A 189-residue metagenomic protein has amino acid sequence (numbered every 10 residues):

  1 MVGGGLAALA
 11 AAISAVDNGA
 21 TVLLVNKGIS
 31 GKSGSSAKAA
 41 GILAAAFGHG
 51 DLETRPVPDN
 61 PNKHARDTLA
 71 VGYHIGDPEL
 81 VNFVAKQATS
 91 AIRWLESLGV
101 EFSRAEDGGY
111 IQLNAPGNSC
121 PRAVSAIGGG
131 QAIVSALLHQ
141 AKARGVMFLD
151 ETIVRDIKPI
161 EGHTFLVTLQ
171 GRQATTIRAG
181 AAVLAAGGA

Functional and structural regions predicted by a protein language model:
M1-L24: N-terminal Rossmann-like FAD-binding beta1-loop-alpha1 element of flavoenzymes
L9, Q131, T176-I177: Conserved structured core elements
A10, S14-A15, G34-S35, A182: Hydrophobic/aromatic ligand-binding patch that stacks against planar heteroaromatic rings of cofactors or nucleotides
G19, A40, A179-G180: Short, well-ordered alpha-helix to beta-strand connector turns
K27-V167, Q173, A185: Conserved N-terminal/central alpha/beta ligand/cofactor-binding core
R172-A181: Core beta-strand elements of the Rossmann-like FAD/NAD(P) dinucleotide-binding domain in flavoenzyme oxidoreductases
A181-A189: Glycine-rich loop(s) and the adjacent beta-strand/alpha-helix scaffold that form part
